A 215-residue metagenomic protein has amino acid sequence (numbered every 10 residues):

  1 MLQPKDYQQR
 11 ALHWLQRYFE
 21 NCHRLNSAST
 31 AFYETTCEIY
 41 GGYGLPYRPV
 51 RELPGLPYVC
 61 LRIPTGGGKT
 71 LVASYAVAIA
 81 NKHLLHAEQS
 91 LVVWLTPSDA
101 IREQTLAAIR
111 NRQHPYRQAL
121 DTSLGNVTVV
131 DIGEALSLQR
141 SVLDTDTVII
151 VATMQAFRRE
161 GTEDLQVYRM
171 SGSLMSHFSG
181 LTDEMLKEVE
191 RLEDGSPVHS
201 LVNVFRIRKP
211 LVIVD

Functional and structural regions predicted by a protein language model:
M1-D215: RecA-like P-loop NTPase motor core of helicase/translocase proteins
